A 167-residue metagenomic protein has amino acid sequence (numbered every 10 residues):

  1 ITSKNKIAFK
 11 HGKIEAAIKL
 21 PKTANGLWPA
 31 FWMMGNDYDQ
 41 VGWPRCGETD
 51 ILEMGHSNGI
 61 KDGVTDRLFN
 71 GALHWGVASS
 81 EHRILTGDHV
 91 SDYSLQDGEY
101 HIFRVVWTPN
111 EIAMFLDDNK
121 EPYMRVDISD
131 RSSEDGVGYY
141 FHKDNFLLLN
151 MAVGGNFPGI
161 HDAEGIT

Functional and structural regions predicted by a protein language model:
I1-T167: GH16 jelly-roll
